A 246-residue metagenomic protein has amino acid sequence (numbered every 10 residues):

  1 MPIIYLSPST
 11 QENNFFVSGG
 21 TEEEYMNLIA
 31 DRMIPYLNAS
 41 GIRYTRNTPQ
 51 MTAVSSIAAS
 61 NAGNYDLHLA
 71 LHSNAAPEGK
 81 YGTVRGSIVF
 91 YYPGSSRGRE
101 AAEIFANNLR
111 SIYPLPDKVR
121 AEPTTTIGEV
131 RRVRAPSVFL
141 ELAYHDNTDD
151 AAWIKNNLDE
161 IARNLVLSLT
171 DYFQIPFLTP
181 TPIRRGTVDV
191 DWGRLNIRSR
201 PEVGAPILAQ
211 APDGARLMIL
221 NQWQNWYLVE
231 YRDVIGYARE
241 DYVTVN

Functional and structural regions predicted by a protein language model:
P2-S96: Catalytic-core regions of hydrolytic enzymes
I4-F15, A58, G63, H68-P77 (+1 more regions): Active-site-adjacent mobile loop/cap segments within catalytic or ligand-binding domains
Q11-N13, Q50-A53, S73-G79, G94-R97 (+5 more regions): Solvent-exposed loop/turn segments at secondary-structure junctions within structured extracellular/periplasmic domains
L28-N38, S96-P114, A151-T179: Long, well-ordered alpha-helical scaffolding segments within enzyme catalytic domains, especially pronounced
P49, P201-P206: Short alpha-helix capping/helix-loop boundary micro-motifs
L178-N196, A209-D213, N221-W223, Y242-N246: SH3-family beta-barrel domains
G214, Y227-Y231: SH3/SH3-like beta-barrel fold
R232-V243: A short macromolecule-binding patch
